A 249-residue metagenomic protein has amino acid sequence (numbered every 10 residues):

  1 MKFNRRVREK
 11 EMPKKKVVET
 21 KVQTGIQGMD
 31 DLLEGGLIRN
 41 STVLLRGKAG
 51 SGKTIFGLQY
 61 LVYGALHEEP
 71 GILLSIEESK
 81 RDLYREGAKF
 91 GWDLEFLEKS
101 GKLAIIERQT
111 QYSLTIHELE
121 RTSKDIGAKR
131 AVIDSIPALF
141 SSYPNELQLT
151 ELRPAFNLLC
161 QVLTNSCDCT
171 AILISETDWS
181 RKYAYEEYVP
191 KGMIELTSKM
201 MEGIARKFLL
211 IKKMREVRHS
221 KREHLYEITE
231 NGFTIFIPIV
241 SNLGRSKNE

Functional and structural regions predicted by a protein language model:
K2-E19, S220-E249: C-terminal regions of RecA-like/P-loop NTPase motor modules
T24-G36: Pre-Walker A adenine-sensing motif
V43-L44, K48-L114: Conserved P-loop
P70, K102, G127-R130, S166-L173: Loop/turn-to-beta-strand initiation segments
E77-R81, Q109-S113, P137-L139, T177-R181 (+2 more regions): Conserved nucleotide-binding/hydrolysis micro-motifs of P-loop NTPases
E107-N165: Phosphate-binding/switch loop-helix module in NTP-utilizing enzymes
T170-G232: Phosphate-binding/switch region of NTP-binding enzymes
